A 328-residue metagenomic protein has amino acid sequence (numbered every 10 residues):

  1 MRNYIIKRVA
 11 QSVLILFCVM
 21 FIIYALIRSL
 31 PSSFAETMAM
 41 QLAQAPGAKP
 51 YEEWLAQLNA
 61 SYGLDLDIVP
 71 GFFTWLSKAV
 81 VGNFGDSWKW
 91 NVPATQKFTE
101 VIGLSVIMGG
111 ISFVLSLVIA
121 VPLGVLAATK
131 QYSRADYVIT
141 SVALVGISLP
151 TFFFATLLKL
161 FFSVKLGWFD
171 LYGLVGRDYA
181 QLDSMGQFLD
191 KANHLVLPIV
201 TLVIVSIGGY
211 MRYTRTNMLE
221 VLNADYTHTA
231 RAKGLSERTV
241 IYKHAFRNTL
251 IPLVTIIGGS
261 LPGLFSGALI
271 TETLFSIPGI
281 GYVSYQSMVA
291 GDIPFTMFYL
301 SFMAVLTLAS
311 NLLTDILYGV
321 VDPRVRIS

Functional and structural regions predicted by a protein language model:
R2-N3, I102-A135, T151, D178-S328: Alpha-helical transmembrane segments of integral membrane proteins, especially multi-pass inner/plasma-membrane
I6-S12: N-terminal signal-anchor/signal peptide hydrophobic helix marking the start of the first transmembrane segment
S12, V101, S105, S141-L144 (+2 more regions): Residue-level signal for discrete positions within transmembrane alpha-helices of multi-pass small-molecule
L16-P70, F162, L166-Q187: Hydrophobic alpha-helical transmembrane segments of membrane transport/permease proteins and related membrane-embedded
V19, I23-R28, S32, A155 (+7 more regions): Juxtamembrane/transmembrane-helix interface segments of polytopic membrane transporters
I22-L30, S77, V142-G173, T201-S206: Membrane-water interface segments at the C-terminal ends of transmembrane alpha-helices in multi-pass inner-membrane
K49-V81, F275-S287: Short hydrophobic, aromatic-rich alpha-helical segments embedded in or entering the lipid bilayer of multi-pass
S61-V121: An internal, D/E-rich "acidic patch" concept
